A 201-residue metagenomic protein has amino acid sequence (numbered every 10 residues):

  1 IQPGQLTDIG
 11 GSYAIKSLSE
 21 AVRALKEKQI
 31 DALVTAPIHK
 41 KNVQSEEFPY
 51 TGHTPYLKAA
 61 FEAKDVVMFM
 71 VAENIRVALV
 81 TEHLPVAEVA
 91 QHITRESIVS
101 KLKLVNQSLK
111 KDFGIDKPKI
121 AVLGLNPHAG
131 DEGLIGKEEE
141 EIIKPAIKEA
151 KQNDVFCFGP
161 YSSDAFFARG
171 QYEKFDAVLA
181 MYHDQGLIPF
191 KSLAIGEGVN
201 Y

Functional and structural regions predicted by a protein language model:
I1-E138, I143-Y201: Anion-binding alpha/beta catalytic cores of soluble intermediary-metabolism enzymes, centered on
